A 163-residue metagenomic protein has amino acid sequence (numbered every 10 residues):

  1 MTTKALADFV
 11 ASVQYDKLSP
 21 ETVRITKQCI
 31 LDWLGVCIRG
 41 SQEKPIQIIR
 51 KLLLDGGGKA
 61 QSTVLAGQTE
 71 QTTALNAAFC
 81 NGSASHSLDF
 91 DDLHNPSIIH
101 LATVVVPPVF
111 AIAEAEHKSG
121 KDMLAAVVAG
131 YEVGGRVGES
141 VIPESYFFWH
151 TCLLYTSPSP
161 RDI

Functional and structural regions predicted by a protein language model:
M1-I98, G120: Terminal-appendage/accessory-domain detector
R24-C29, I99-V104, H150-L154: Aromatic- and histidine-enriched alpha-helix N-cap/loop-to-helix transition segments that scaffold the rims
G58-Q61, V133-V141: Secretory-pathway/luminal and periplasmic proteins that interact with or process carbohydrate-rich
S85-N95, R136-F147: Glycine/charged-rich beta-loop-alpha catalytic/anionic-binding loops adjacent to active sites
D92-E132: Hydrophobic alpha-helical hairpins/lids featuring a short glycine-rich hinge
E116-D122, E139-F148, S157: Active-site cavity-forming subdomains of large catalytic enzyme subunits
A129-R136, T151-L154: Short, conserved phosphate-binding/catalytic loop or strand-edge motifs used in phosphoryl-/nucleotidyl-transfer
Y155, S159-I163: Single conserved hydrophobic/aromatic residue that forms the stacking wall/gate of nucleotide- or nucleobase-binding
